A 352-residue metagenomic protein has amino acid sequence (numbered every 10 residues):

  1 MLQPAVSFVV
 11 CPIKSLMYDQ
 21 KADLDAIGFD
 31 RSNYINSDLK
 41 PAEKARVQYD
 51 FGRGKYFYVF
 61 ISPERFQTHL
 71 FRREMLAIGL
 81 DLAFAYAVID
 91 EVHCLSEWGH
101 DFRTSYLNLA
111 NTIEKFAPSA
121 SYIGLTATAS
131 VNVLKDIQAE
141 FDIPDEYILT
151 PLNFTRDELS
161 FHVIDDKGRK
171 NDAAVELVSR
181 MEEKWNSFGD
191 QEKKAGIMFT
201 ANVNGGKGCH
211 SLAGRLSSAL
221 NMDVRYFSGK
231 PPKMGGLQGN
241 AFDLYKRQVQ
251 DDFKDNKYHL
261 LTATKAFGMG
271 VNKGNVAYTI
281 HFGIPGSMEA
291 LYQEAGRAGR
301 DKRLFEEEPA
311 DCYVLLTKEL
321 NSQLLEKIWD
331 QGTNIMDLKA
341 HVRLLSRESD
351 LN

Functional and structural regions predicted by a protein language model:
L2-G28, S32-E43, S62-Q67, T128-L134 (+2 more regions): Conserved Walker A/P-loop ATP-binding site and its immediately adjacent core in helicase/helicase-like ATPase domains
A5-S7, K55-V59, A83-Y86, S119-G124 (+1 more regions): Loop/turn-to-beta-strand initiation segments
Y18, A22, L39-Y86, C94-H100: Conserved helix/coil segment N-terminal to the catalytic DExD/H
M75-F84, I113-P118, D301: Short, conserved loop/helix-junction motifs that constitute active-site signature segments in enzyme catalytic cores
S96-R103, H162-K167: Flexible beta-alpha connector loops of hexameric P-loop NTPases
H100-N108, P144: Substrate-gripping "pore-loop 1 plus following alpha2 helix"
I113-S121, L125-W185: Interdomain hinge/linker at the junction between the two RecA-like core domains of SF2 helicases
N171, K184-F267, V271-N352: C-terminal helicase lobe
